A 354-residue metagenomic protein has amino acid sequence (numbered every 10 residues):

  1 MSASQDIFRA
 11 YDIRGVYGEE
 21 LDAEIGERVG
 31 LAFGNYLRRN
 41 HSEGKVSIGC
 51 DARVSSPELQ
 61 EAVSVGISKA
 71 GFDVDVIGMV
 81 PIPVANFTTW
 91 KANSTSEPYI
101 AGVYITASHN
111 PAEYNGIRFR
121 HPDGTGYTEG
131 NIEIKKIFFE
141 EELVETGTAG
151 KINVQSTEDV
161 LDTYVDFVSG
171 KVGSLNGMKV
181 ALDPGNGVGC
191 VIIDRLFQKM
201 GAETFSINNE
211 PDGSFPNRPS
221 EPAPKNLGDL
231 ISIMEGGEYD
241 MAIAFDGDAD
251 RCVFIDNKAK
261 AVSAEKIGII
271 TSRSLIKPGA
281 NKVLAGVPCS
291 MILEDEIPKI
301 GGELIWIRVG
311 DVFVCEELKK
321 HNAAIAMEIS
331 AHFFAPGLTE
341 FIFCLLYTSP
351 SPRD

Functional and structural regions predicted by a protein language model:
M1-V65, K69-A70, T157-M178: An N-terminal, well-structured beta->alpha segment
R9, I48, V74-G78, Y104-I105 (+7 more regions): General beta-strand structural signal in soluble alpha/beta enzymes
S47-Y114, L196-I255: N-terminal small/polar loop signature for handling phosphorylated ligands or for N-terminal nucleophile
G49-A52, H121, L182-P184, D256: Short glycine-centered, acidic/aromatic-flanked micro-motifs in structured strand/loop junctions that mark active-site
I82, K135-V165, G170, K258-P336: Proline/glycine-rich low-complexity loops and linkers
S96, N115-E235: Gly/Ser/Thr-enriched, mixed-charge loops and adjacent short helices that form phosphate/oxyanion-binding elements
F119-P122, V253-N257, F334-P336: Short beta-strand-to-turn element immediately C-terminal to the catalytic PLP-Schiff-base lysine in fold type I
Y347-D354: Conserved small/polar residues in nucleotide/adenosyl-binding loops
